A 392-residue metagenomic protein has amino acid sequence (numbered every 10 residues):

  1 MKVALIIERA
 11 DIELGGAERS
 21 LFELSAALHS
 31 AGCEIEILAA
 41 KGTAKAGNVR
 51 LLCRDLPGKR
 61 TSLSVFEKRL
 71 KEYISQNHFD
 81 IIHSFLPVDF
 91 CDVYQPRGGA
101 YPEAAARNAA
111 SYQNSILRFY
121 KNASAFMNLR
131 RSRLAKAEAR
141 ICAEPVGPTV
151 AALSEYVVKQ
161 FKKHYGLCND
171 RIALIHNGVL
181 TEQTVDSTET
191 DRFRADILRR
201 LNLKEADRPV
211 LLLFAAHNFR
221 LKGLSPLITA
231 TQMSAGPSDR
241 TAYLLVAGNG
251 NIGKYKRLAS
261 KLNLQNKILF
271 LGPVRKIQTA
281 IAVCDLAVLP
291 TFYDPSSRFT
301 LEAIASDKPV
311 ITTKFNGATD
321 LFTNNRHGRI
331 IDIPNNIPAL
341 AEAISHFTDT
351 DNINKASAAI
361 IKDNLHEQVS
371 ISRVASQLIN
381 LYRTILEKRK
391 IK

Functional and structural regions predicted by a protein language model:
A40-G42, A215-R220, A242-K256: Glycosyltransferase donor-sugar binding loop
Y120-L153, K159: Membrane-proximal helix-turn-helix segments that form the acceptor-binding/catalytic region of lipid-linked
A151, A206-K222, I228-T231: Conserved donor-binding/catalytic core segment of Leloir-type glycosyltransferases
Y156, G178: Carbohydrate-associated surface elements
V185-K204, I391: A short helix/loop element that forms part of the nucleotide-sugar donor recognition site in Leloir-type
P273, F292: Aromatic "clamp/platform" in nucleotide-sugar-dependent glycosyltransferases that forms part of the donor/acceptor
P309-T312: Short hydrophobic beta-strand element within catalytic cores of glycosyltransferases and related nucleotide-activated
T319-H346: Change "using UDP/GDP/dTDP sugars" to "using nucleotide sugars
